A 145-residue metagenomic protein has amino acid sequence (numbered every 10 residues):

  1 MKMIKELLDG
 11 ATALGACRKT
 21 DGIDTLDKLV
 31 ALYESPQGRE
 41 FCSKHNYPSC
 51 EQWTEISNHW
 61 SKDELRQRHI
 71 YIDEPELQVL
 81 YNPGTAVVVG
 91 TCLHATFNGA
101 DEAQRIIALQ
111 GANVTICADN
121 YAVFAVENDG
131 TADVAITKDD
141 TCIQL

Functional and structural regions predicted by a protein language model:
M1-L145: Short, glycine-biased loop/turn motifs at secondary-structure junctions and in low-complexity Ser/Thr/Pro-rich termini
